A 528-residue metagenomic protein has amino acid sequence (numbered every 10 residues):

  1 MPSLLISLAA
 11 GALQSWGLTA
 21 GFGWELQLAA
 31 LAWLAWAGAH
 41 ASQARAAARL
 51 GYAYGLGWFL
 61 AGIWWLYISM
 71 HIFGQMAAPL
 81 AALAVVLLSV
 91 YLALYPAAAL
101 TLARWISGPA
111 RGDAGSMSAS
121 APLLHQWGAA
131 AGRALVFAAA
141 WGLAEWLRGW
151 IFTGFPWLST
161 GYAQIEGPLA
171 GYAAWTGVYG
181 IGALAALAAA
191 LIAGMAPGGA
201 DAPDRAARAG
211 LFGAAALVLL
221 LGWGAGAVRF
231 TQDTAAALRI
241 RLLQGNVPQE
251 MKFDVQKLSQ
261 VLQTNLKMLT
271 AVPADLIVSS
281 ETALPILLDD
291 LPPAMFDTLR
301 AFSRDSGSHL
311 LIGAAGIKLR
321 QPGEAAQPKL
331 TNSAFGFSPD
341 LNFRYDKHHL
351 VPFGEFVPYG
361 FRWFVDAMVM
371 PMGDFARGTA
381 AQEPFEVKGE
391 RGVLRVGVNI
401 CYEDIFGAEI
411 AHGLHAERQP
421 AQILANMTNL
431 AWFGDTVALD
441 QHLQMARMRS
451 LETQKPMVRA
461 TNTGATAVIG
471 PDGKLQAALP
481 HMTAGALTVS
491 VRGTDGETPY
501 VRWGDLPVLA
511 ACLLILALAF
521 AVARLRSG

Functional and structural regions predicted by a protein language model:
M1-V228, M427, G434-T436, Q476 (+1 more regions): Membrane-embedded alpha-helical bundles of multi-pass enzymes that act on lipidic or dolichyl-linked glycan substrates
A225-P507: Soluble catalytic domains of enzymes that build or remodel membrane lipids, polysaccharides, and related
